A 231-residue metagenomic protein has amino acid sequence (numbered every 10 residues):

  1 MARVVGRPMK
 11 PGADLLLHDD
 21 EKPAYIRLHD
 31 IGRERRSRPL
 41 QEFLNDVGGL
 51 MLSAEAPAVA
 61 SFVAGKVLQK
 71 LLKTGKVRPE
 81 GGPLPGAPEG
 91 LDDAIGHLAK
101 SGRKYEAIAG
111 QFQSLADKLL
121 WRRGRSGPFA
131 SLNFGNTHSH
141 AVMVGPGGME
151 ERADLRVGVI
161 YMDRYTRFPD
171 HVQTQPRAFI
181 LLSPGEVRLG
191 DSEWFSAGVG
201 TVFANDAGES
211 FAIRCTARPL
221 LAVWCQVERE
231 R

Functional and structural regions predicted by a protein language model:
M1-S53: Intrinsically disordered, low-complexity, charge-biased terminal/linker regions in eukaryotic proteins
H29-D30, R36-A153: A short, N-terminal "cap"/entry segment at the start of jelly-roll beta-barrel domains of the cupin/DSBH fold
S139-P146, L155-Q173, A207-G208: Conserved short histidine dyad/triad with adjacent acidic residue
R152-A153, I180, S196, D206: Short solvent-exposed loop/turn micro-motifs enriched in small/polar/acidic residues
Y161-R164, G190-S192, S196-S210, R214-A217: Conserved metal-binding segment of the jelly-roll/cupin
M162, P169-V199: A short beta-strand-loop-beta hairpin characteristic of the jelly-roll/cupin
R167, G185-V187, S210-F211, E230: Short Gly/Pro-enriched loop/turn and capping motifs at secondary-structure junctions
R177-I180, A217-R231: A short hydrophobic beta-strand segment most commonly corresponding to one strand of the jelly-roll/cupin
